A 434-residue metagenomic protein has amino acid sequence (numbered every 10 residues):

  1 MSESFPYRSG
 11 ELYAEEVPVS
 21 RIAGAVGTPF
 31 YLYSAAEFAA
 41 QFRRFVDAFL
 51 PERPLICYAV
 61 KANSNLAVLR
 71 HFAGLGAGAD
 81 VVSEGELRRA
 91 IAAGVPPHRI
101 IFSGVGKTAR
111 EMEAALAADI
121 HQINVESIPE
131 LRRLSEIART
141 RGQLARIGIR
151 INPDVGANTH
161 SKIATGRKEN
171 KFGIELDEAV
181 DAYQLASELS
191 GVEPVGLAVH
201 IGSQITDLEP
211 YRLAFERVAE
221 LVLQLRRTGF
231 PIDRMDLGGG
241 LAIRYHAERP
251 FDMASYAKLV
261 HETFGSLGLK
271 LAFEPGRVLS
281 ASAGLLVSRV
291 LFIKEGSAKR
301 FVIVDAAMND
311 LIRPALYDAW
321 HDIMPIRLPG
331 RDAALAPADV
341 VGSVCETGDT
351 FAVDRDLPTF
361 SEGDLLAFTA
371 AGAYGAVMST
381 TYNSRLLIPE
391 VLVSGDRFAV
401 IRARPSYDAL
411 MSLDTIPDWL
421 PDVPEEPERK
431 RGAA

Functional and structural regions predicted by a protein language model:
M1-A145, Q184, L189-E193, E220 (+2 more regions): A charged N-terminal "starter" segment
A23, L259, G268-A434: Charged (often Lys/Glu-rich) extended helix/loop segments that serve as interaction or gating elements
F38, K61, S83, A115 (+7 more regions): Conserved, mostly hydrophobic/aromatic
S64-A67, R88-R89, T108, V155-A157 (+6 more regions): Flexible loop/turn segments at secondary-structure boundaries
V68-L69, A92, M112-A117, L134-I137 (+6 more regions): Short acidic, glycine/serine/threonine-rich loops at helix termini
A79-D80, I100, I123, L197 (+3 more regions): Hydrophobic residues within beta-strands of alpha/beta enzymes
L144-G156: Glycine-rich, aromatic-flanked loop segments that form ligand/cofactor-binding clefts across common enzyme folds
P153-K294, L357-F360, N383, S394: Active-site loop/helix belt of alpha/beta enzymes
